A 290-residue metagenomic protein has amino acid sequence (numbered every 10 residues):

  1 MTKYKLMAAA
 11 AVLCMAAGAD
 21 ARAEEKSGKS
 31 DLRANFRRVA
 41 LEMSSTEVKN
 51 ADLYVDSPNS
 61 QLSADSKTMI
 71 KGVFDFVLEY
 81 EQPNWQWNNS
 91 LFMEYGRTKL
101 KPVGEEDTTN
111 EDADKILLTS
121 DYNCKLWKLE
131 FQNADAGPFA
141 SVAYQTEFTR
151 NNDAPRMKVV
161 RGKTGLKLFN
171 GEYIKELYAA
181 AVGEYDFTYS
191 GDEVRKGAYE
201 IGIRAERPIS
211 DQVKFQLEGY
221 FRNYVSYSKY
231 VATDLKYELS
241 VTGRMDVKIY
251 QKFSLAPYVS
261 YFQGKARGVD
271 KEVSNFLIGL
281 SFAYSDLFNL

Functional and structural regions predicted by a protein language model:
E25-N35, E79-N88, K125-G137, F169-L177 (+3 more regions): Short loop/turn motifs that connect adjacent beta-strands in outer-membrane beta-barrel proteins
A34-L41, W87-L91, L118, A134-V142 (+6 more regions): Transmembrane beta-strands of outer-membrane beta-barrel proteins
A40-K49, Q82, M93-K99, C124 (+5 more regions): Transmembrane beta-strands of outer-membrane beta-barrel pores
S45-K71, K101-T108: Surface-exposed strand-loop-strand hairpins of Gram-negative outer-membrane beta-barrel proteins
G72-Y80, L118-C124, Y144, G162-N170 (+5 more regions): Residues on the lipid-exposed face of transmembrane beta-strands in outer-membrane beta-barrel proteins
K99-G202: Outer-membrane pore/translocation modules
E176-K248: Outer-membrane beta-barrel transmembrane domain signature
K236-L290: Predominantly the C-terminal beta-signal and adjacent terminal strand-loop region of outer-membrane beta-barrel
